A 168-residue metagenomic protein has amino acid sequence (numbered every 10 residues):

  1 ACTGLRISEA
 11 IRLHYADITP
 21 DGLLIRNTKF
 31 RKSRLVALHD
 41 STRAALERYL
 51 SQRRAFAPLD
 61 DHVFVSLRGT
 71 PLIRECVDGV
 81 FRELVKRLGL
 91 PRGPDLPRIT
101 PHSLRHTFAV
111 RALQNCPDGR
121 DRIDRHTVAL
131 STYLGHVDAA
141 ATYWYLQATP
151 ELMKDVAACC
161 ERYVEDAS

Functional and structural regions predicted by a protein language model:
A1, A10, S41, A45-Y49 (+7 more regions): Short, structured motif recognition centered on aromatic/hydrophobic residues
A1-R12, N115-P117, I123, H136: A short, glycine-centered helix-capping/turn motif at helix boundaries that positions DNA-contacting or catalytic
T3-E47: Conserved tyrosine-mediated DNA breakage-rejoining catalytic core shared by Y-recombinases
F30-E47, D61-R82, T100: C-terminal catalytic core of Y-nucleophile DNA break-rejoin enzymes
V36, G79-T132: Short, basic (Lys/Arg/His-rich) helix/loop patches that form interaction surfaces in the mid-to-C-terminal regions
R53, C116-P117, T149: Active-site catalytic pocket residues across diverse enzymes, especially alpha/beta-hydrolases
L134-C159: Catalytic-site neighborhood detector that most strongly recognizes the C-terminal catalytic loop/helix of tyrosine
C160-S168: C-terminal secondary-structure termini that scaffold catalytic or DNA-interacting sites
